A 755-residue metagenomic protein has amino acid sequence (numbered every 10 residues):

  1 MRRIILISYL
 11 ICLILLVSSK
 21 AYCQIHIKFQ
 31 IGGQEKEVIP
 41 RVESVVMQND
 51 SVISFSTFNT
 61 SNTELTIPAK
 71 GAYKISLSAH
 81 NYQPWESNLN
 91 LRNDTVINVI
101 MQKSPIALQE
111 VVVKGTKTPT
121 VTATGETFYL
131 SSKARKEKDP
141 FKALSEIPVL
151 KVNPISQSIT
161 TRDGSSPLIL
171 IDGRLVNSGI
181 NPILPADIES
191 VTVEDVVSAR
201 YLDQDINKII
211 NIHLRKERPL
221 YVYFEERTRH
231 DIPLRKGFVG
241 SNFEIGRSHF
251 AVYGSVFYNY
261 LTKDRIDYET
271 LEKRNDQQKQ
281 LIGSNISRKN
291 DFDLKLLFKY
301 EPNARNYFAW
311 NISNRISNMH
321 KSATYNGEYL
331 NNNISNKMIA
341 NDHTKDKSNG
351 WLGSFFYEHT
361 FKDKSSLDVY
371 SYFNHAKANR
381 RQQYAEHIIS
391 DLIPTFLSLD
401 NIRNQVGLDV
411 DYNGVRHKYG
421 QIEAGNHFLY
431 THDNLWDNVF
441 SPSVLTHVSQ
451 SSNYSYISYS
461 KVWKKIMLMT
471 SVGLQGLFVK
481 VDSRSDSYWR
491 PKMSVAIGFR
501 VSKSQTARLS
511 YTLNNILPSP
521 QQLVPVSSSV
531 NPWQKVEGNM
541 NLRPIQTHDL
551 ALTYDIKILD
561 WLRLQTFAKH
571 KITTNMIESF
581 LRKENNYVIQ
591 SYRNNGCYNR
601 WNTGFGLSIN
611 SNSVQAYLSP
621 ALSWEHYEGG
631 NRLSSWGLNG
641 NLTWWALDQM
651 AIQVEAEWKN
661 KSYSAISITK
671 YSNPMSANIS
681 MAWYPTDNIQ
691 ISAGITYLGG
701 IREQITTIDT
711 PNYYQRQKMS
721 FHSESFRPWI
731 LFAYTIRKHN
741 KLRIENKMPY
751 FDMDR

Functional and structural regions predicted by a protein language model:
Q34, V42-M47, S78-H80, V96-K133 (+2 more regions): Short, acidic, small-residue-rich periplasmic hinge/interaction motif at the N-terminus of Gram-negative outer-membrane
V96-I100, E110, P140-A143, S158-I159 (+3 more regions): N-terminal periplasmic accessory domains that precede and gate Gram-negative outer-membrane beta-barrel machines
N153-V197: Periplasmic plug
D203-I210, E217-I266, K289-F292: Outer-membrane beta-barrel translocator/receptor signature
R227-I232, R247, Y258-T262, N314-H320 (+16 more regions): Transmembrane beta-strands of outer-membrane beta-barrel pores
D293-M319, N341-R484, Y488-S494, R500-S504 (+4 more regions): Face-selective signature of the C-terminal outer-membrane beta-barrel domain
N515-Q565, I572, Q590-N602, M719 (+1 more regions): Outer-membrane beta-barrel signature, preferentially recognizing the C-terminal barrel domain of Gram-negative
Y684-R755: C-terminal beta-signal and adjacent terminal beta-strands/loops of Gram-negative outer-membrane beta-barrel proteins
